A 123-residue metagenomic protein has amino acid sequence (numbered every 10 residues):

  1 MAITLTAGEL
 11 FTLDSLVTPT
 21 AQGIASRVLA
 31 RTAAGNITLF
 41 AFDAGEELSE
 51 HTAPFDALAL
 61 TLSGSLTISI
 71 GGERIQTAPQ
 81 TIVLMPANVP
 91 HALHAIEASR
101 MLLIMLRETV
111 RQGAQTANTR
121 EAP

Functional and structural regions predicted by a protein language model:
M1-A34, N118-P123: A short, N-terminal "cap"/entry segment at the start of jelly-roll beta-barrel domains of the cupin/DSBH fold
Q22-G23, N36-A53: Conserved short histidine dyad/triad with adjacent acidic residue
A41-D43, A53-I68: Short, conserved beta-strand element in jelly-roll/cupin
L62-S63, A78-P79, E97: A cytosolic small-molecule/anion-sensing beta-strand core signal
G72-A87: Short acidic-glycine-tyrosine-enriched beta hairpin
A87-R111: Ligand-binding loop in jelly-roll beta-barrel domains
